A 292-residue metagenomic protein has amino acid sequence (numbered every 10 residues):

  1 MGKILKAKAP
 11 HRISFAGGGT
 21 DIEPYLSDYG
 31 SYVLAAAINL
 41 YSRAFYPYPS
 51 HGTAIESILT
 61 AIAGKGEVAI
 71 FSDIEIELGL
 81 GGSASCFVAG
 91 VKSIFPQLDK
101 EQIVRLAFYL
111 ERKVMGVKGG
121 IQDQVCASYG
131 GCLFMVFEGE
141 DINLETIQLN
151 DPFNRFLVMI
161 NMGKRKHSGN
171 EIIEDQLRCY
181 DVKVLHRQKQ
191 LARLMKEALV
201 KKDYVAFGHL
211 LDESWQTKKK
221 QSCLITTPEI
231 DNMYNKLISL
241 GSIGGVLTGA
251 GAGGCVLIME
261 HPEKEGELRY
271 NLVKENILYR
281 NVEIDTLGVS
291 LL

Functional and structural regions predicted by a protein language model:
M1-A16, T20-S27, A35-K65, I76 (+4 more regions): C-terminal nucleotide
V68-S72: Short glycine/proline-rich turn/loop motifs
D73-G81: Membrane-interface segments at transmembrane-helix junctions in multi-pass inner-membrane proteins
S83, G249: Short, conserved phosphate/pyrophosphate- and ester-handling motifs at nucleotide-, phospho-/glycolipid
S85-Q97: Stable alpha-helical structural segments in soluble proteins, enriched in small hydrophobic residues
G253: Glycine-rich active-site/cofactor-binding loop and its immediate structural neighborhood
